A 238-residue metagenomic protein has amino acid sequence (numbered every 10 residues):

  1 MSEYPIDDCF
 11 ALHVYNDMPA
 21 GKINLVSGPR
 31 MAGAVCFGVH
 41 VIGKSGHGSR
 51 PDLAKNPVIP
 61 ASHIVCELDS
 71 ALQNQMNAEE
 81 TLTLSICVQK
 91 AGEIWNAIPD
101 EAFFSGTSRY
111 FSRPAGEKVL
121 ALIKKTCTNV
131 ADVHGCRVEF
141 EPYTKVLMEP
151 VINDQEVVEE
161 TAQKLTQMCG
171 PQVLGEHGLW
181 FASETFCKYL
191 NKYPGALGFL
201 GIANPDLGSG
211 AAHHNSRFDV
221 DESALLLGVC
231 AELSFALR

Functional and structural regions predicted by a protein language model:
M1-V88, G92-P99, E184: Histidine/acidic-residue-rich, glycine-tolerant segments that coordinate divalent metal ions
I59-R238: Metal-dependent amide/peptide-bond hydrolase catalytic core, centered on the "pita-bread" metallohydrolase fold
